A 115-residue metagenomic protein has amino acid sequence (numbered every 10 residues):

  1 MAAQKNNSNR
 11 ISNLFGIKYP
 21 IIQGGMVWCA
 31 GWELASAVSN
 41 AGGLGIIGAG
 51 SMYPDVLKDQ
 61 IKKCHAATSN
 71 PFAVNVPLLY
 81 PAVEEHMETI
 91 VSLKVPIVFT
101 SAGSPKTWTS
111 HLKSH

Functional and structural regions predicted by a protein language model:
A2-H115: Active-site entrance/lid segments in N-terminal catalytic domains of soluble metabolic enzymes
